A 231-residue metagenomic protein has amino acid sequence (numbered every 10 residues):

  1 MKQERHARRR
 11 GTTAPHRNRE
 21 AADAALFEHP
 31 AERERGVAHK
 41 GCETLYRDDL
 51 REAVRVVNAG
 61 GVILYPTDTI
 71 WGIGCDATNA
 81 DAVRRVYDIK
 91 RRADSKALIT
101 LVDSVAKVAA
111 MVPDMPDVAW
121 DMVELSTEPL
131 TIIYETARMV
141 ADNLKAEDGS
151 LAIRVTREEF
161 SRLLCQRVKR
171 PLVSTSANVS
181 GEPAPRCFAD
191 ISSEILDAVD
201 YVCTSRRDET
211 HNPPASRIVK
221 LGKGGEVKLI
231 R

Functional and structural regions predicted by a protein language model:
K2-R9, L26-R231: Active-site-adjacent structural elements in enzyme catalytic cores
A7, G11-R17: Compositionally biased, low-complexity flexible segments
H16-N18, D23, H29: Intrinsic-disorder-associated, low-complexity terminal segments enriched in Asp/Asn/His/Tyr and depleted of Lys/Arg
